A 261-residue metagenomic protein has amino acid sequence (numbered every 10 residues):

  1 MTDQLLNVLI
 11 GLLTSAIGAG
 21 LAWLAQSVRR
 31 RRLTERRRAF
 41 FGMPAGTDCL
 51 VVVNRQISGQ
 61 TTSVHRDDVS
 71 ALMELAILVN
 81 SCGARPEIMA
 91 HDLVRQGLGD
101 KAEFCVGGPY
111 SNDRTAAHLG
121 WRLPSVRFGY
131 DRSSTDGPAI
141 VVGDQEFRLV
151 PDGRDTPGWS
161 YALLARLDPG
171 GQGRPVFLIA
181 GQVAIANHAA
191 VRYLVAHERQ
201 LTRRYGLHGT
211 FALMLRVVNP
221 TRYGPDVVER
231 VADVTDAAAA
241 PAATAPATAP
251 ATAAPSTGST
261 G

Functional and structural regions predicted by a protein language model:
Q4-L6, A16-G261: Solvent-exposed alpha-helical segments and adjacent loops that form catalytic or protein-interaction surfaces
I10-T14: Single-pass type I membrane protein transmembrane segment
